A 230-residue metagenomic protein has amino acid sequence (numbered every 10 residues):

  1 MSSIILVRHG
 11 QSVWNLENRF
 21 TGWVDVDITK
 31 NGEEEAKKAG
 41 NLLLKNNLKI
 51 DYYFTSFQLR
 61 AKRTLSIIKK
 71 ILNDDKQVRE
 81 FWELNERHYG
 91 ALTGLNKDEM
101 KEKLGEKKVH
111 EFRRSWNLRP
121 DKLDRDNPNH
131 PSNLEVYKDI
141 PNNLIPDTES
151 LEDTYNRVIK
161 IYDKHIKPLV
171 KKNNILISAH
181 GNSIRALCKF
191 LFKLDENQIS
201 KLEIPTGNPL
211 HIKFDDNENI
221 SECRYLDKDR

Functional and structural regions predicted by a protein language model:
M1-S2, K45: Short, Lys/Arg-enriched, disordered terminal segments
S2-Q11: Short coil-to-beta-strand
I4, K62, K70, D75 (+2 more regions): Active-site-adjacent alpha-helix immediately C-terminal to a catalytic or transition-state-stabilizing loop
G10, T55-Q58, E83, R114 (+2 more regions): Short, well-ordered beta-to-alpha junction loops that form the rim of enzyme active sites and present histidine/acidic
Q11-K69, R79, L144-K160, K201 (+1 more regions): Loop-to-helix element that buttresses phosphate recognition and phosphoryl-transfer chemistry
V13, R87, L118, I184 (+1 more regions): Flexible, glycine-rich phosphate/dinucleotide-binding loops and adjacent beta-alpha linkers at cofactor/substrate
G40-P131, Y137, K189-K213: Phosphate-coordination/substrate-recognition cap region in phosphate-metabolizing enzymes
R224-R230: Short, solvent-exposed aromatic-acidic interface loops
